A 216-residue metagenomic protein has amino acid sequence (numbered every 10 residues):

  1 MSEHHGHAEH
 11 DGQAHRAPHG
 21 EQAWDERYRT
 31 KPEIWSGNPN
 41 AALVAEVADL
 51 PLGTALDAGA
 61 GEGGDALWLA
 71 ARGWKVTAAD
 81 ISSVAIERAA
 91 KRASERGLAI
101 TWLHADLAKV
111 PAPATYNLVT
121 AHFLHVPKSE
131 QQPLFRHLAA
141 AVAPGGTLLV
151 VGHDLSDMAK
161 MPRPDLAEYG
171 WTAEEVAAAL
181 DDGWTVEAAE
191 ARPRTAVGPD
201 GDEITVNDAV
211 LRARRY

Functional and structural regions predicted by a protein language model:
M1-L50, S156: Conserved class I S-adenosyl-L-methionine
L52-G61: Conserved class I S-adenosyl-L-methionine
E62-A108: Class I SAM-dependent methyltransferase SAM/SAH-binding core
V110-L118: A short acidic, Gly/Pro-enriched loop at the edge of an enzyme's catalytic core that lines a small-molecule cofactor
V126-L138: A short, conserved alpha-helix within the catalytic core of class I
G145-H153: Conserved beta-strand signature within the Rossmann-like core of class I S-adenosyl-L-methionine
M158-V176, D200-D202, D208: Acceptor-substrate binding/catalytic loop of class I
E168-E190: Short alpha-helix
